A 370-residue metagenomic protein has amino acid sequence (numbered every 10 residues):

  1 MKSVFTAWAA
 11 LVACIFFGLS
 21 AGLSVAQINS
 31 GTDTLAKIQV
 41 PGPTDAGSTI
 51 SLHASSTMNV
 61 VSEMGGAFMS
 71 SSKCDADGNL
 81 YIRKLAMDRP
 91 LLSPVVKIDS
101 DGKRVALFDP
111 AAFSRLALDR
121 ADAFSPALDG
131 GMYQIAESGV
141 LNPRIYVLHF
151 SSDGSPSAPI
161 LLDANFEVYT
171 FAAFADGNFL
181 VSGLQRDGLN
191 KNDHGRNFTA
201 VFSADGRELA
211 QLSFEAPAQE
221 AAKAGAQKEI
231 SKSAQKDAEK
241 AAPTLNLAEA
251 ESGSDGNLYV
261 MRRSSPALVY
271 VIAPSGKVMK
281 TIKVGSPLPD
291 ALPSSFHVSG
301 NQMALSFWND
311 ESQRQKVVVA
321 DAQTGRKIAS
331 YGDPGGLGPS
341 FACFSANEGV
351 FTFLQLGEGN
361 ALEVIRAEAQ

Functional and structural regions predicted by a protein language model:
Q39-S62, F108-A117, L162, L209-P243 (+2 more regions): Surface-exposed loop and turn segments in beta-propeller and other repeat-based domains that flank or scaffold
V60-L91: Beta-strand-rich domains and repeat architectures in extracellular enzymes and scaffolds, especially beta-propellers
G66-K73, R115-P126, A164-F174, Q219-A224 (+3 more regions): Repeated scaffold domains used in trafficking and secretory/extracellular systems, primarily beta-propellers
D77-G78, D129-G130, D176-N178, D255-N257 (+2 more regions): Short coil/turn segments that connect the beta-strands within blades of beta-propeller domains
I82-A86, Q134-S138, V181-Q185, M261-R263 (+2 more regions): Recurrent small/Gly-Pro-centered beta-turn motifs in extracellular repeat architectures
R89-V95, L141-V147, G188-T199, P266-Y270 (+2 more regions): Structural motif
D99-D101, F150-D153, S203-D205, A273-K277 (+2 more regions): Short loop/turn segments that connect beta-strands within beta-propeller blades
G338-Q370: Blade-level signature of beta-propeller repeat domains, shared across WD40, Kelch, NHL, RCC1 and BNR/Asp-box propellers
